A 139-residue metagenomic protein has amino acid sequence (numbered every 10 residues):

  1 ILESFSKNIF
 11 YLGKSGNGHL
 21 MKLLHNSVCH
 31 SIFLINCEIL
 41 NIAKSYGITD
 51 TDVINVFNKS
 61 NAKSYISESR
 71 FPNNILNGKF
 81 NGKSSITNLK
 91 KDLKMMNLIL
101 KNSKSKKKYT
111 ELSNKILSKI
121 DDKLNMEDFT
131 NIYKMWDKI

Functional and structural regions predicted by a protein language model:
I1-S27: Rossmann-fold dinucleotide-binding core
L2, F57, W136: Hydrophobic "lid"/C-terminal helical patch of Rossmann-like NAD(P)-dependent dehydrogenase/epimerase domains
E3, K7, A62-K63, S118 (+1 more regions): Residue-level marker of structural boundaries
N17-I132: Helical "substrate-binding/catalytic lid" subdomain of Rossmann-like NAD(P)-dependent dehydrogenases/reductases
I132-I139: Extracellular cysteine-rich, disulfide-bonded domains and loops characteristic of secreted proteins and the ectodomains
